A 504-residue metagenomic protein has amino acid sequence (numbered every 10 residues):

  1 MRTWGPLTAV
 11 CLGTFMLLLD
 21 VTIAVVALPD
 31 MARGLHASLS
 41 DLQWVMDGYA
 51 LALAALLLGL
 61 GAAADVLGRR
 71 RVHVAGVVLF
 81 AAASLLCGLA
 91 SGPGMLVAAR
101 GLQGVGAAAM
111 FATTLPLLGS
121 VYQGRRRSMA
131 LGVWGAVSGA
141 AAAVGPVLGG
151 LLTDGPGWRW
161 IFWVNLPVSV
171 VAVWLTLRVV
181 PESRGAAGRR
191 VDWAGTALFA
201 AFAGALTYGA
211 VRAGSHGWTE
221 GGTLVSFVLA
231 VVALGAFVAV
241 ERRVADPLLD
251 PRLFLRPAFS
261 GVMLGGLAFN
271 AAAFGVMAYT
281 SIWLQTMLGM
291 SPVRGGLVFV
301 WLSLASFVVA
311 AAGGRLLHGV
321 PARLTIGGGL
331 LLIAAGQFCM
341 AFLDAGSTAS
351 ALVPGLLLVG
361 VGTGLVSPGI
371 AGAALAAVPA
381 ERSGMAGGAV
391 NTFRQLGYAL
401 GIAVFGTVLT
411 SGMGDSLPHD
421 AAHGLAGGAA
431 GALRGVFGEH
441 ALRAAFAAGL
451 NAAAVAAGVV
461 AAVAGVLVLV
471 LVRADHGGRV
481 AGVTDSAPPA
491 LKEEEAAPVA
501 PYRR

Functional and structural regions predicted by a protein language model:
M1-R2, V436, L471-R504: Intrinsic disorder in cytosolic terminal tails and internal cytosolic loops of multi-pass membrane transporters
R2, L7-V26, G34, A50-A54 (+6 more regions): N-terminal transmembrane alpha-helices
W4-L19, A24-L28, L39, V45 (+7 more regions): 12-transmembrane solute porter fold
H36, G68, L89-M95, P156-G157 (+3 more regions): Helix-breaking motifs and short loop linkers at transmembrane-helix boundaries and internal kinks in secondary membrane
D47-G61, L115, V300-A312: Central cavity-lining transmembrane alpha-helices of secondary-active solute carriers, predominantly the Major
L57-G195, G221: Helix-loop-helix hairpins in multi-pass membrane proteins, especially solute transporters
D154-W163, R212-G222, S411-G458: A membrane-interface helix-boundary motif in multi-pass transporters
G185-R189, D246-R252, L417-D420, D475-D485: Short, Lys/Arg-enriched, Gly/Pro-containing loop segments at transmembrane-helix junctions of multi-pass membrane
